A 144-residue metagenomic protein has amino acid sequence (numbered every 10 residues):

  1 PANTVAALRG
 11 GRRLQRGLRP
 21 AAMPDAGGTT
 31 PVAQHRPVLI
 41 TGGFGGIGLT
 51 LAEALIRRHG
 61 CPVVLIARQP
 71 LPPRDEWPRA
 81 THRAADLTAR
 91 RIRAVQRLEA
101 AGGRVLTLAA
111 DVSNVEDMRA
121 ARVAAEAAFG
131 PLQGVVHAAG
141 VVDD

Functional and structural regions predicted by a protein language model:
N3-D144: NAD(P)H/NAD(P)+-dependent Rossmann-fold oxidoreductase cores
